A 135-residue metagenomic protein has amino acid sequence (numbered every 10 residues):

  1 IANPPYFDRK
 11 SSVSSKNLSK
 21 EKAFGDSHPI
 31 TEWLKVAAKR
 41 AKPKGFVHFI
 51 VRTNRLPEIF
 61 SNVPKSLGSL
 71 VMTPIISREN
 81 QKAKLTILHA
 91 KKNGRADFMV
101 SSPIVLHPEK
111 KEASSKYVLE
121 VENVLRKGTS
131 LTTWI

Functional and structural regions predicted by a protein language model:
I1-H89, N93: S-adenosylmethionine
K82-I135: SAM/dcSAM-binding transferase cores
